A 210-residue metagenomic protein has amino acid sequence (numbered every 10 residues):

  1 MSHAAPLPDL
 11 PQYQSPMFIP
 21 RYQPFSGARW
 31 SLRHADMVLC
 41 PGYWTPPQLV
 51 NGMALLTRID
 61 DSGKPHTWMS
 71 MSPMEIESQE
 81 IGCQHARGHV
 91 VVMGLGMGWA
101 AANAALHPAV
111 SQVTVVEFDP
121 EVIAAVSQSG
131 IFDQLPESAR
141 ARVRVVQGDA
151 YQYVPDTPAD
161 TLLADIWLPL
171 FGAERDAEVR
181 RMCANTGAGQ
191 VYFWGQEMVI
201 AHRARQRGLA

Functional and structural regions predicted by a protein language model:
M1, V50, G63-M69: Long, low-complexity, intrinsically disordered polar/charged segments
M1-I19, M74-A210: The AdoMet/dcAdoMet-binding core of the Class I SAM-like
M1-V50: N-terminal auxiliary segments of SAM/dcSAM-dependent transferases
R33-A35, I59, G98, V113: Surface-exposed loop/turn and secondary-structure junction residues enriched for glycine/proline
P46, H66-Q79: Conserved SAM-binding loop and adjacent beta-strand
G52-S62: Short polybasic amphipathic segments
